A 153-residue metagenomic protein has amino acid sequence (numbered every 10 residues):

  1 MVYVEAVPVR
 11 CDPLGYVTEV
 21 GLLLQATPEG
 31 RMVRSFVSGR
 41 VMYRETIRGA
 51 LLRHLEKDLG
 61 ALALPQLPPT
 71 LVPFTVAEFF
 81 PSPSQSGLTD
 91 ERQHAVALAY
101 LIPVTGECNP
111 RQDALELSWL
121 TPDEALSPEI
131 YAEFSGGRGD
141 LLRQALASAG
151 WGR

Functional and structural regions predicted by a protein language model:
M1-F36: N-terminal strand-loop-strand
V7, C11-D12, V17, E56 (+3 more regions): A structural signal for the main folded, soluble domain(s) of proteins
L22, T75, W119-T121: Structural signal for conserved beta-strand scaffold positions within catalytic alpha/beta enzyme cores
P28-R34, Q93, A97-R153: Nudix hydrolase/Nudix homology domain
S35-E45: Short histidine-centered catalytic/ligand-binding loop motif
G60-C108: Active-site segment of metal-dependent pyrophosphate-handling enzymes, primarily the Nudix hydrolase catalytic core
